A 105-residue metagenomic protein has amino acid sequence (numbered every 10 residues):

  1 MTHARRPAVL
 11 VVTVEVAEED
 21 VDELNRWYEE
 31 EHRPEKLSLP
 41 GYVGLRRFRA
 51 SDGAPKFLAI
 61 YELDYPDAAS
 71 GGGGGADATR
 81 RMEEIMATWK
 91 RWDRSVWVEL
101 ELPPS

Functional and structural regions predicted by a protein language model:
M1-S105: Macromolecular interaction modules
